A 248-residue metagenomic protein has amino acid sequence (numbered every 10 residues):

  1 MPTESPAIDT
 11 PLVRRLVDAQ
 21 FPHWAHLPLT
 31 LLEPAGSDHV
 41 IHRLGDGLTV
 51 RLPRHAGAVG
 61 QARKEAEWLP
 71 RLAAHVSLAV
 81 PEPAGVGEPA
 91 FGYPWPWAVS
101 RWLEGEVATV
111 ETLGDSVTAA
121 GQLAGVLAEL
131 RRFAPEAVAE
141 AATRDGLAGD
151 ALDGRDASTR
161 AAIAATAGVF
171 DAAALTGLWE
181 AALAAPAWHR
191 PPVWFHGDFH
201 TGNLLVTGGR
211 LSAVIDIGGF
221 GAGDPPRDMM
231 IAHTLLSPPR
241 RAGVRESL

Functional and structural regions predicted by a protein language model:
M1-H23: Juxta-kinase regulatory segment immediately upstream of eukaryotic protein kinase catalytic domains
M1-S5, V59, R160-A165, A242-E246: ATP/Mg2+ or Mg2+-diphosphate-binding catalytic cores that bind nucleotide phosphates or diphosphates via glycine-rich
T10-R14, A66, A242-R245: Short, surface-exposed alpha-helical segments at coil->helix boundaries
R14, P70, H233: A cross-family signal for key residues in well-ordered alpha-helices that form functional helical elements
H26-A157, A164-G168, A187: ATP-binding pocket architecture of kinase catalytic cores
G57-V59, P191-F195, H200-S247: Active-site Asp-x-Gly
V169-L178, A182: Central P-loop NTPase core of STAND/AAA+ ATPases
